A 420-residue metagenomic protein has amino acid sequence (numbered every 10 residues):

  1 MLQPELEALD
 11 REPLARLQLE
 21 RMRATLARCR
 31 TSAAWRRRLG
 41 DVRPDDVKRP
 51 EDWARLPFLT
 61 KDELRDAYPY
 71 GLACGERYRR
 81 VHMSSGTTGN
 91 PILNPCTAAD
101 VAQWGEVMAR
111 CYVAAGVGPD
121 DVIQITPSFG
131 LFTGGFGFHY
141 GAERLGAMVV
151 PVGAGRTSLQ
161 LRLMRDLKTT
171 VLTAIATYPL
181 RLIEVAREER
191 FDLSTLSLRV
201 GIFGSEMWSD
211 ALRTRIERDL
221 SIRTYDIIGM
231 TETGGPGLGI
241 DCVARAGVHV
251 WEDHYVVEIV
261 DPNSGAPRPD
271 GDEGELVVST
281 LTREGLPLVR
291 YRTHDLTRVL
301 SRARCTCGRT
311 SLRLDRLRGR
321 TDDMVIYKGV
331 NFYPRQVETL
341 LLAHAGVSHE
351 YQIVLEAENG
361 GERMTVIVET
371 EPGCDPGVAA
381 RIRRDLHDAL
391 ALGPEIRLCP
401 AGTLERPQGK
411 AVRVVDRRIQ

Functional and structural regions predicted by a protein language model:
M1-M83, G89-E106, R110-A114, D210 (+6 more regions): Nucleotide 5′-phosphate-binding alpha/beta core
Q3-E5, E51, R55-Y225, T233 (+3 more regions): Active-site phosphate/ATP/adenylate-binding loop shared across adenylate-forming ligases
L6, S194, H249, R316-R320 (+1 more regions): Short, flexible turn/loop "capping" segments at secondary-structure junctions
V122-I125, V277, I367: Short, well-ordered beta-strand segments
V149, T224, V257, Y351-I353 (+1 more regions): Generic structural signal for residues in well-ordered beta-strands
L172, S279-L392, G409: AMP-binding/adenylate-forming catalytic core of the ANL superfamily
R199, W208-R304: Conserved AMP-binding/adenylate-forming
